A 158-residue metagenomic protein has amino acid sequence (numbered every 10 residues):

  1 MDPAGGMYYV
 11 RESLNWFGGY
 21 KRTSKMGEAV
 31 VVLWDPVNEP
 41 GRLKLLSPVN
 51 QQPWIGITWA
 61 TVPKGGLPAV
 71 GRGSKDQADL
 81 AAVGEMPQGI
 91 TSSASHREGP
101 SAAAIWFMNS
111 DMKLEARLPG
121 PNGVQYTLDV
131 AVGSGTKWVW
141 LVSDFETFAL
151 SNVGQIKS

Functional and structural regions predicted by a protein language model:
M1, A69-S158: Extracellular glycan/ECM-engagement signal in secreted proteins
M1-G66: N-terminal targeting and processing segments
